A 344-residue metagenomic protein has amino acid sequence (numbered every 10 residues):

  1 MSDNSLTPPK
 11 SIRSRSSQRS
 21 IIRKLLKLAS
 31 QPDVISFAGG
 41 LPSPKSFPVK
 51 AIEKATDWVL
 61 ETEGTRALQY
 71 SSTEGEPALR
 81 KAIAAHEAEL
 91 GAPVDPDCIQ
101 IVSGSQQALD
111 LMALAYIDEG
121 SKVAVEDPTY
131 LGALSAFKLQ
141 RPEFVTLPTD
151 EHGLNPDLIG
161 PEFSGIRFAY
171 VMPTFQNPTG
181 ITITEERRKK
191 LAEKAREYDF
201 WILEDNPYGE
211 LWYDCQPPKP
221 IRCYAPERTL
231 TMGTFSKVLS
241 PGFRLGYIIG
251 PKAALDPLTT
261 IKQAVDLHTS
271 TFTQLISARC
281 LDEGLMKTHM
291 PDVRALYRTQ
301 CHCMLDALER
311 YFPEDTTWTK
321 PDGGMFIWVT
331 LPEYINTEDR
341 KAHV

Functional and structural regions predicted by a protein language model:
S2-S72, P251: N-terminal "arm"/small-domain region of PLP-dependent enzymes with the aminotransferase-like
A38-G39, T146, Y170-P173, L203-E204 (+4 more regions): Short beta-strand segments
L41-P44, D150, Q176-P178, Y208-L211 (+3 more regions): Short histidine/acidic/glycine/proline-rich micro-motifs that form metal- and phosphate-coordinating active-site loops
T56, E87, R294, C301: Short amphipathic alpha-helical/adjacent loop interface patches that line ligand and macromolecule-binding sites
L60-E61, R66-D199, G209-R228, Y297 (+1 more regions): Conserved core of the PLP fold type I
C223-R298: Conserved core segment of the aminotransferase class I/II
A278, A295-L305, T316-L331, T337-R340: Conserved glycine-rich beta-strand-loop-beta hairpin in the small C-terminal domain of fold type I
